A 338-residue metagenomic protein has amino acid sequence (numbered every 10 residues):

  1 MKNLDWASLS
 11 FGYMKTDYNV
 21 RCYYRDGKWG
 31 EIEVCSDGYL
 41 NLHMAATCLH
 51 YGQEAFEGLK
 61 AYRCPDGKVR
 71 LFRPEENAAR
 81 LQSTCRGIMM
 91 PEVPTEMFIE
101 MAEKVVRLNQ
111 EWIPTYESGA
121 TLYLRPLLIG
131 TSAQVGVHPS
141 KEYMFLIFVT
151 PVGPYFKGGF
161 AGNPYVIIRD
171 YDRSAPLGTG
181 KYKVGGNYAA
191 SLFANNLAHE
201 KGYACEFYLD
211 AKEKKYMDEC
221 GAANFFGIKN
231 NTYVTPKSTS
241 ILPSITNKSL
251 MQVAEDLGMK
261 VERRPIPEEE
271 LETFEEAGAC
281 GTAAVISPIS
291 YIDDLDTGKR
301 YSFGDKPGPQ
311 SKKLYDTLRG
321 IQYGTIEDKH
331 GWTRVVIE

Functional and structural regions predicted by a protein language model:
M1-E96, E100-V105, L127, Q134-E338: Helix-start/capping segments and mature chain N-termini
I113-P114, V137: Short boundary motifs at domain starts and secondary-structure transition points
P114-I129: Extended, Lys/Arg-enriched charged tracts that mediate electrostatic binding to polyanionic substrates
